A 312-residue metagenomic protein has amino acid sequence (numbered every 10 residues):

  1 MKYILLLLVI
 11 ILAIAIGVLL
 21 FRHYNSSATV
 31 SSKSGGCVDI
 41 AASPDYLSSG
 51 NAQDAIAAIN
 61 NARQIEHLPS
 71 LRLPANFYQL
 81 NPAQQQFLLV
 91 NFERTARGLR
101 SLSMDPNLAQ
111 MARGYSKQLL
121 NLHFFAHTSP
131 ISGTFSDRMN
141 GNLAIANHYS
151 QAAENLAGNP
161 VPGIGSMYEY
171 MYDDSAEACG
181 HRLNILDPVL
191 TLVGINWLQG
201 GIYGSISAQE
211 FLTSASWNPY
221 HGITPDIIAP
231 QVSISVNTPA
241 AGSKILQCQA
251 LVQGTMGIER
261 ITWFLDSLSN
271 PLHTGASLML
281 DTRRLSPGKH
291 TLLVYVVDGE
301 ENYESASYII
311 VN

Functional and structural regions predicted by a protein language model:
M1-I10: N-terminal Sec-pathway targeting helices
I11-F21: Hydrophobic alpha-helical membrane-insertion segments, chiefly the h-region of N-terminal signal peptides
L20-V30: Signal peptide processing junction and immediate N-terminal pro/mature segment of secreted/exported proteins
T29-N51, T134-W217: A well-ordered secondary-structure block
S48-L122: A short alpha-helix/helix-coil micro-patch that ends at or immediately precedes a cysteine
L73-Y78, A96-M111, H123-G133, C179-P188 (+1 more regions): Surface-exposed patches in mature extracellular/periplasmic domains of secreted proteins
P219-Q231: Proline/serine/threonine-rich low-complexity linkers at boundaries of modular beta-sandwich domains
Q231-N312: Long, low-complexity serine/threonine/glycine- and acidic-rich segments characteristic of extracellular
